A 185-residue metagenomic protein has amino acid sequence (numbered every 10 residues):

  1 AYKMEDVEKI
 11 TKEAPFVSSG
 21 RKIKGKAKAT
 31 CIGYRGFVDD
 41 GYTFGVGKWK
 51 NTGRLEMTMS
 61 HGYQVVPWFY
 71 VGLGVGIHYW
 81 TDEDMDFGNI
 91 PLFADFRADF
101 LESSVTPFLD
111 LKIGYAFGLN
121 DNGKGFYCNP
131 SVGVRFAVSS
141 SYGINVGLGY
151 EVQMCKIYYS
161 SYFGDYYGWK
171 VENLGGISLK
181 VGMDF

Functional and structural regions predicted by a protein language model:
A1-F37, G41-G47, N51: Compositionally biased alpha-helical segments
Y2, P91, E172-G176: Short edge beta-strand segments in beta-sheet-rich domains
K9-I10, W80-T81, Q153-M154: A short local loop/turn or secondary-structure capping micro-motif enriched for an aromatic residue
S18, I23, C31-Y34, D39 (+6 more regions): Intrinsically disordered, low-complexity segments enriched in small/polar residues
A27, S60, G168: Short, flexible, glycine/charge-rich loop motifs used to bind or transfer phosphoryl groups or to couple energy/partner
I32-V46, N51, L55-I144, G182: Gram-negative (and chloroplast) outer-membrane scaffold detector with strong preference for beta-barrel transmembrane
T106, G125-F185: Predominantly the C-terminal beta-signal and adjacent terminal strand-loop region of outer-membrane beta-barrel
